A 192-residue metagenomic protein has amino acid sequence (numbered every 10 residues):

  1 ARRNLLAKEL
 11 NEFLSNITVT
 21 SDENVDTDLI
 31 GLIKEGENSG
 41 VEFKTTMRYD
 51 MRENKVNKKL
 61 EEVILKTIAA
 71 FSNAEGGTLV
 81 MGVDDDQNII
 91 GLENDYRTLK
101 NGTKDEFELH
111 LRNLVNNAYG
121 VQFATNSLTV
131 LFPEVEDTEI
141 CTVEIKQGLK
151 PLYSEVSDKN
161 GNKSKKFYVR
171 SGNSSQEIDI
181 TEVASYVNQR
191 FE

Functional and structural regions predicted by a protein language model:
A1-E192: Conserved N-terminal catalytic/coupling substructures associated with nucleotide/phosphate chemistry
